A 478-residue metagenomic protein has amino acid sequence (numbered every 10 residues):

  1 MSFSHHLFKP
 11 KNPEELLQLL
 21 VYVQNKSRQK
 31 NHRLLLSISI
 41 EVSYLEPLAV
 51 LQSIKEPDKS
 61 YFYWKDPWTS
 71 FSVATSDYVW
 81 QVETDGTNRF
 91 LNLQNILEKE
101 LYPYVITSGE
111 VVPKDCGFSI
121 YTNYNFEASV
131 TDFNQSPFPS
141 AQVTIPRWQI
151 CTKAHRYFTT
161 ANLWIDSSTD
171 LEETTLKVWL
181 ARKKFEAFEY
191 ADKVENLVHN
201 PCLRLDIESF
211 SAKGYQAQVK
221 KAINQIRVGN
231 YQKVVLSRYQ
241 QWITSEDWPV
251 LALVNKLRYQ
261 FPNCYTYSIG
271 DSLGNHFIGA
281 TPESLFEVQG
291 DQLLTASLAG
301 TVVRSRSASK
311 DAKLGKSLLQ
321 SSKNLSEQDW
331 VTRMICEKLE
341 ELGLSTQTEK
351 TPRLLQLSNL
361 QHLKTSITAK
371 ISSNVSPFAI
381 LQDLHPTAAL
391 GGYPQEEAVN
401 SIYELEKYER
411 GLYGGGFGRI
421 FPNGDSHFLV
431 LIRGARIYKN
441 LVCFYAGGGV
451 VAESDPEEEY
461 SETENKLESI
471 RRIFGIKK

Functional and structural regions predicted by a protein language model:
S2-Q52, E56, P67-N92, V178-K213 (+4 more regions): Contiguous alpha-helical scaffold segments within structured protein domains that host functional hotspots
Q29-S39, D58-K65, S119-Y121, Q232-V234 (+1 more regions): A short, Trp-centered hydrophobic/proline-enriched beta-strand micro-motif
D66-P67, A74-S76, Q81-G117, E127: Early transmembrane hairpin of solute transport permeases
V73-Y78, R238-S326, T346, G424-G447: An anion-binding catalytic pocket shared by soluble metabolic enzymes
E98-K233, Y239, L342-L344: Non-catalytic accessory segments adjacent to catalytic cores
T122, I150, G229, F286 (+4 more regions): A residue-level signal for conserved active-site and pocket-lining positions in enzyme catalytic cores
A161-S168, L298-V303, G448-V451: Short, solvent-exposed aromatic-acidic interface loops
I367-K478: Conserved hydrophobic core element of enzyme catalytic domains
